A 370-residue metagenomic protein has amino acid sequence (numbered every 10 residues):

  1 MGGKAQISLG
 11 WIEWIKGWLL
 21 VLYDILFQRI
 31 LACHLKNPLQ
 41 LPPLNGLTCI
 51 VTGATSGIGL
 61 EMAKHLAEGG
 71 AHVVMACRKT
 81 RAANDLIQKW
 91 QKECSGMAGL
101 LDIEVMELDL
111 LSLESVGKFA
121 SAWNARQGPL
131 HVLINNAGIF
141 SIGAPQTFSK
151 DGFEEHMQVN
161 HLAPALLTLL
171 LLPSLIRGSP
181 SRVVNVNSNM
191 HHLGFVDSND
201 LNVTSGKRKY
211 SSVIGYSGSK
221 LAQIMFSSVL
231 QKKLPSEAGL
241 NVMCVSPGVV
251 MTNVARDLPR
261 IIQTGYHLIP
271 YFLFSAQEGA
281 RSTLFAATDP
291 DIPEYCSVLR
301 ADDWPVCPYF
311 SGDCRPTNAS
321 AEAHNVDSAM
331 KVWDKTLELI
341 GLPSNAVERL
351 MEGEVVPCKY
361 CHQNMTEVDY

Functional and structural regions predicted by a protein language model:
M1-K118, A122-H131, F140, S188-Y370: NAD(P)H-dependent oxidoreductase Rossmann-fold/reductase module
R126-Q127, G143-P145, L170-S179, K233-L234: A short helix-coil junction within the Rossmann-fold of NAD(P)-dependent oxidoreductases
H131, E154, S181: Conserved acidic residues
N135, N185: Redox-cofactor binding/interface segments in oxidoreductases and associated redox assembly factors
N136-I142: Conserved NAD(P)H cofactor-binding loop of Rossmann-fold oxidoreductase domains
G143-Q158: Short alpha-helical oligomerization interface
H161-L162: Ankyrin-repeat alpha-helix packing hotspot
T168-L169, S228: A short, exposed helix-loop element centered on a Lys and neighboring polar residues
